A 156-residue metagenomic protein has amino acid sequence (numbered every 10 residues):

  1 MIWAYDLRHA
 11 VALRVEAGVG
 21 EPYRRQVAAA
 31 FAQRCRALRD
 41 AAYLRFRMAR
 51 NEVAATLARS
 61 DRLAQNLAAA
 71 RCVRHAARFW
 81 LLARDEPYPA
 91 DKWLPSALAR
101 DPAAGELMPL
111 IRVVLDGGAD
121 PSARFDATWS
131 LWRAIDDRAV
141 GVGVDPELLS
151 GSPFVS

Functional and structural regions predicted by a protein language model:
M1-R59, F154-S156: Conserved NTP/Mg2+-binding pocket subregion across the NTase superfamily
L38, A42-R45, A68-A69, R124-L131: Amphipathic alpha-helix face/heptad-repeat signature
R50-L57, A76-A83, W132-A139: A structural signal for well-ordered alpha-helices, especially hydrophobic packing surfaces of coiled-coils
V53, G105-S156: Terminal (often C-terminal) interaction modules
A64-Q65: Solenoid-repeat scaffolds in large eukaryotic assemblies
H75-A76, D101: Alpha-helical transition-metal enzyme core signature, strongest for iron centers
D85-V114: Short, charged amphipathic alpha-helical segments flanked by flexible coils
